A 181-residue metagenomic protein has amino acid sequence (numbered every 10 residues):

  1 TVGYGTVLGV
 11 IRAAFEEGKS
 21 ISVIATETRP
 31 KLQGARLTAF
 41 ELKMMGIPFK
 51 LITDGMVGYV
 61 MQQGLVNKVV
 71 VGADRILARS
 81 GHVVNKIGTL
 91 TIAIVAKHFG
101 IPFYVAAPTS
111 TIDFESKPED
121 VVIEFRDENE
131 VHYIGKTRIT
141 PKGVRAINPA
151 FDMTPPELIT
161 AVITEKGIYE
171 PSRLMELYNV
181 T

Functional and structural regions predicted by a protein language model:
V2-G3, Q33: Preference for long, well-ordered alpha-helical segments
Y4-G18, A93: Histidine-anchored nucleotide/phosphate-binding helix
E16-S20, M44-G46: Short helix-capping segments at alpha-helix termini
T26-T181: Conserved phosphate- and dinucleotide-binding cores of soluble alpha/beta proteins, encompassing both enzyme active
